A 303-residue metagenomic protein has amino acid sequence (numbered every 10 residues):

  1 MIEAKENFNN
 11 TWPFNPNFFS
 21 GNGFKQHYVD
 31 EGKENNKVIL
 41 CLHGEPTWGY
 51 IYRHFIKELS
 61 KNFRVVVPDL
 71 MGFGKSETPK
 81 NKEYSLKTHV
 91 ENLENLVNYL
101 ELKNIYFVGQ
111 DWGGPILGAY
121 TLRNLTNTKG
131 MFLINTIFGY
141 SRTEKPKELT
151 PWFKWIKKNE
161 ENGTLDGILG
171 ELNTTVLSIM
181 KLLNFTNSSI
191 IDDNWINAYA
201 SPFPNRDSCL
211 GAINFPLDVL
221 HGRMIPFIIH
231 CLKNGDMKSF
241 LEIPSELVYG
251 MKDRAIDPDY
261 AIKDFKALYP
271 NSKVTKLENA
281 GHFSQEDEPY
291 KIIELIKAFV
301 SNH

Functional and structural regions predicted by a protein language model:
M1-P16, Q26-E31, I51, V66 (+3 more regions): Flexible "cap/lid" subdomain of the alpha/beta-hydrolase fold that forms the substrate-access gate
N17-G21: Short acidic-hydrophobic surface loop/beta-edge motif
N22-Q26, N36: Short acidic/polar mixed-charge low-complexity motifs
E31-K75: Conserved HGGG/HGGXW glycine-rich cap/lid loop of the alpha/beta-hydrolase fold
P46, I262-K263, I293: Short amphipathic alpha-helical segment that frequently serves as the phosphate-/nucleotide-binding helix
F55, Y120, L295-F299: Hydrophobic residues on the short alpha-helix immediately C-terminal to a glycine-rich phosphate/catalytic loop
N271-H303: Catalytic active-site module of serine/aspartate enzymes centered on a nucleophile-bearing elbow/loop
